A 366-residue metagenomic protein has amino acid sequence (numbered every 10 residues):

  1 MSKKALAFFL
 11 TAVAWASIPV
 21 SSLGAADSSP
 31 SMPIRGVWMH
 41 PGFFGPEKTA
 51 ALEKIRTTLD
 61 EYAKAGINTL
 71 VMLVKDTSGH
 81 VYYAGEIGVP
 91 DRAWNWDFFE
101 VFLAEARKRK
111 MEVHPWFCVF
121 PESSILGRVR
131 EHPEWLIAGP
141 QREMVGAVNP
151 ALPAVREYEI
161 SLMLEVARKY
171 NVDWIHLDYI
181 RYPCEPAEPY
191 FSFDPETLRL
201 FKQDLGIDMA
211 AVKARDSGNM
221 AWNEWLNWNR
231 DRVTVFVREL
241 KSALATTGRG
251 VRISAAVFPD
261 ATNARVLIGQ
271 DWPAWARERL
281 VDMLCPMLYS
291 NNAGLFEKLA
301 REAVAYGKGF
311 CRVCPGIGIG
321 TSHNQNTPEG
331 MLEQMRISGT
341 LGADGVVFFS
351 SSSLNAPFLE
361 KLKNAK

Functional and structural regions predicted by a protein language model:
P30-L52, H114-Y170: Active-site-adjacent "subsite" loops/lids of carbohydrate-active enzymes
H40-T49, A84-W96, E143-E157, A221-V233 (+2 more regions): The substrate-binding groove and active-site-proximal loops of carbohydrate-active enzymes, especially glycoside
F44-E53, K75-H80, P90-W94, E122 (+5 more regions): Acidic-and-aromatic substrate-binding clefts and catalytic sites of carbohydrate-active enzymes
E47-A63, V155-E165, N263-E278, F296 (+1 more regions): Short, acidic/polar
E53-G79, K169-D173, V281-M283, L341-G345: Catalytic domains of carbohydrate-active enzymes, especially glycoside hydrolases
L59, D76-P121, W225-T247: Aromatic-lined substrate-binding rim segments of carbohydrate-active enzymes
Q141-E278: Polysaccharide-binding and catalytic clefts of secreted carbohydrate-active enzymes
L280-F296, A303, C311-K366: Substrate-binding cleft of secreted/luminal carbohydrate-active enzymes
